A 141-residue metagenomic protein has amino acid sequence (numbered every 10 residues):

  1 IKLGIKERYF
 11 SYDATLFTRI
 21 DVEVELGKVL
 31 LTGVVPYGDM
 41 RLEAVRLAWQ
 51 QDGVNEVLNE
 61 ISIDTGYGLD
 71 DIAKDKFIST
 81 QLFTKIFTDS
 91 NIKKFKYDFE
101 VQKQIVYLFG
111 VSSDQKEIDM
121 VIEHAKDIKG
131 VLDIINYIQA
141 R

Functional and structural regions predicted by a protein language model:
I1-R141: N-terminal targeting leaders
